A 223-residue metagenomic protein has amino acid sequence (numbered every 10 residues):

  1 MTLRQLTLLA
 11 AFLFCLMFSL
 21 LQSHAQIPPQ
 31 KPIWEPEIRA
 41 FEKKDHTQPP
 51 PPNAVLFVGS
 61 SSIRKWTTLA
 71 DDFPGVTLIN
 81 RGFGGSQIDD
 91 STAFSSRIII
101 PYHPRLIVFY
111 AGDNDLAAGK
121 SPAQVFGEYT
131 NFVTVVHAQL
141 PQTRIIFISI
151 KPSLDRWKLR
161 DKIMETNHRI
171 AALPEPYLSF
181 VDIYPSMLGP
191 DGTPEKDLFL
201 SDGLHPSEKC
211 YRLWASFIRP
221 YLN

Functional and structural regions predicted by a protein language model:
M1-V55, I63, T67, D71-D72: N-terminal secretory targeting modules
L16, L154-N223: Catalytic His-Asp segment of secreted/periplasmic serine-dependent ester chemistry enzymes
Q48-P50, R97, N114, T130 (+3 more regions): Extracellular glycan-modifying ectodomains
L56-V58, I79: Conserved beta-strand elements of the Class I
V58-G59, G112, I183: A secondary-structure boundary/capping signal
I63-I79, I88-F126, I146, I150-L154: Oxyanion-hole/transition-state-stabilizing segment in secreted/luminal serine hydrolases and related acyltransferases
P122-F132, K162-N167: Charged helix-capping and loop-helix junction motifs
L140-R144: A short helix->loop->beta-strand "cap" motif at the edges of active sites that frequently abuts
